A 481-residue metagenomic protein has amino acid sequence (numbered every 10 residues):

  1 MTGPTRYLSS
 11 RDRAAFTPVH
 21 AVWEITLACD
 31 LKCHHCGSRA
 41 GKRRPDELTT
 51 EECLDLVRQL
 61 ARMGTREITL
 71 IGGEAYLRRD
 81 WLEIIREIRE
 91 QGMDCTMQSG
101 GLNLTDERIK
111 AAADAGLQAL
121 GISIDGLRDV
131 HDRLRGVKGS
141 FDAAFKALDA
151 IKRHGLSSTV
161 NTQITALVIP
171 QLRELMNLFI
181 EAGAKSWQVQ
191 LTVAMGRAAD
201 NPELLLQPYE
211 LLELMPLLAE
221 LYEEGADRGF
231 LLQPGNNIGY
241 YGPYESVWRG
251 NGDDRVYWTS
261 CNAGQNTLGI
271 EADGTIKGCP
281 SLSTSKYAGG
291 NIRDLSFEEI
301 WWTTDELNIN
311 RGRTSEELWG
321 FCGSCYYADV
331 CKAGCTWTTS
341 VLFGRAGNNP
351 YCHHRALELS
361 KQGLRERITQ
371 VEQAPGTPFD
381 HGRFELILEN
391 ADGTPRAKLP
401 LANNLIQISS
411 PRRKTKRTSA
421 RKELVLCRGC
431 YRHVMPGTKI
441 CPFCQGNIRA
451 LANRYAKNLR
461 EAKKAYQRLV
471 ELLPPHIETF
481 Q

Functional and structural regions predicted by a protein language model:
M1-A119: Conserved alpha-helical substructure of the radical SAM core
M1-T2, D114-Q118, S123-D125, V130-N262 (+2 more regions): Radical SAM enzyme [4Fe-4S]-AdoMet core and its adjacent flexible, acidic and glycine-rich loops/tails across
C33, C322, C427, C441-C444: Short cysteine-rich clusters marking metal-coordination/redox-active sites
H34, G41, V330, S340 (+3 more regions): Short functional micro-motifs and their immediate structural scaffolds
G37, Y326, H353-A356, Y431 (+1 more regions): Cys/His-coordinated zinc-binding microdomains
N237-L359: Accessory C-terminal segments flanking Radical SAM cores
N348-H353, G437-G446: Cysteine-rich micro-motifs
Q445-Y455: Short Cys/His-rich micro-motifs in 6-15 aa windows
